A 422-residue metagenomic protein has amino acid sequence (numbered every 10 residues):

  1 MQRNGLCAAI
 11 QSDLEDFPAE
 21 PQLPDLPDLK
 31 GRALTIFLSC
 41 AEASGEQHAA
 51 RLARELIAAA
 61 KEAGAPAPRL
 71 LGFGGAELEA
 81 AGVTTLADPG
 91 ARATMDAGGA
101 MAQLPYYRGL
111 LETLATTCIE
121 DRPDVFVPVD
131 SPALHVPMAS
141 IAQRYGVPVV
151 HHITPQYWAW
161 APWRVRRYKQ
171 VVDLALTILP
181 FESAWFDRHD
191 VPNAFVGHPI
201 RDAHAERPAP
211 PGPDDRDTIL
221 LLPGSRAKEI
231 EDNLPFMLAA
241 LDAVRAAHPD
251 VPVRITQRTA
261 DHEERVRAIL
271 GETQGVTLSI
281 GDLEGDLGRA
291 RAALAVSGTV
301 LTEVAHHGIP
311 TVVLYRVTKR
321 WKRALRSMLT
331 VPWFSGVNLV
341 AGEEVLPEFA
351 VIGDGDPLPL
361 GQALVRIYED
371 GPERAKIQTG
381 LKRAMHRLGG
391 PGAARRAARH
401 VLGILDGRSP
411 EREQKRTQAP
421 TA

Functional and structural regions predicted by a protein language model:
M1-A422: Nucleotide-activated sugar donor-binding and catalytic core shared by glycosyltransferases and related lipid-linked
